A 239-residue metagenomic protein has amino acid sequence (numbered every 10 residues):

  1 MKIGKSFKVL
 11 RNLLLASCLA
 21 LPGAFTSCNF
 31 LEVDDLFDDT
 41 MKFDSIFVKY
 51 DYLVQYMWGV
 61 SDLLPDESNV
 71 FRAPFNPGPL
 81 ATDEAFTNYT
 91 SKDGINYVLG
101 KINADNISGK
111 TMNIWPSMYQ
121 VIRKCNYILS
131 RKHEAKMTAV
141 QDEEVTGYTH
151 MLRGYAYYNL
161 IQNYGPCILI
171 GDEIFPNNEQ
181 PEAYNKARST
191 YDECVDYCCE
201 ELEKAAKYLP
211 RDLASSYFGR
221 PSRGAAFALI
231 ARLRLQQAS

Functional and structural regions predicted by a protein language model:
M1-F37: Bacterial Sec-dependent N-terminal signal peptides
C28-N76: Membrane-proximal, proline-rich intrinsically disordered regions
F30, P166-L169: Short, conserved catalytic or interaction motifs in soluble domains
Y50-W58, D62-E67, T90-Y164, Y184-D196 (+1 more regions): Conserved, well-structured interaction surfaces
H150, F227-L233: TPR/Sel1-like alpha-solenoid repeat signature
I161-Q162, I168, Q236-S239: Short coil/turn linking the two alpha-helices of tandem helical-hairpin repeats
D172-N178, L229: Short, conserved phosphate-binding/catalytic loop or strand-edge motifs used in phosphoryl-/nucleotidyl-transfer
S216-A228: Aromatic-lined, polymer-binding surfaces characteristic of secreted/periplasmic polysaccharide-degrading enzymes
